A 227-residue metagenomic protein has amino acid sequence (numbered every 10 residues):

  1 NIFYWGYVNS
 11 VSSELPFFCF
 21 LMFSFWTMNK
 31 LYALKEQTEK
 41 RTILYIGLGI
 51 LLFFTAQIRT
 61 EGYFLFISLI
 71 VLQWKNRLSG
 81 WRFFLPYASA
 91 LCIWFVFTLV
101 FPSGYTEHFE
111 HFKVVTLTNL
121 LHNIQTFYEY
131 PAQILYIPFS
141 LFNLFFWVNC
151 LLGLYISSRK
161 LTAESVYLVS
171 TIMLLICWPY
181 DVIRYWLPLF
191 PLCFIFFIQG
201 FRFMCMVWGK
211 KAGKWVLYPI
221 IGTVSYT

Functional and structural regions predicted by a protein language model:
I2-N9, F54-A56, F95-S103, G153-K160 (+1 more regions): Transmembrane-helix signature of polytopic, lipid-linked glycan biosynthesis machinery
F3-F23, M28, F54-L65, Y185-C193: Multi-pass, polyprenyl lipid-linked donor-dependent membrane glycosyltransferases
M22, I43-R59, F66-V71, S89-C92 (+1 more regions): Membrane-interface alpha helices of multi-pass inner-membrane proteins
S24-L44, I156-K160: Membrane-interface transmembrane helices that cradle and orient dolichyl/undecaprenyl
R41-I46, F66, F84-C92, F145 (+2 more regions): Signature aromatic-anchored transmembrane alpha helix within multi-pass, membrane-resident enzymes that catalyze glycan
A56, F64-N76, A88, V169-I172 (+2 more regions): Hydrophobic transmembrane alpha-helices of multi-pass, membrane-embedded glycosylation machinery
L69-W74, Y130-K160, S165, I172 (+2 more regions): Hydrophobic, aromatic-rich transmembrane alpha-helices and their immediate juxtamembrane boundary segments
W81-L152, G200, I221-Y226: Membrane-lumen/periplasm interface segments of specific transmembrane helices in polyprenyl phosphate-linked
